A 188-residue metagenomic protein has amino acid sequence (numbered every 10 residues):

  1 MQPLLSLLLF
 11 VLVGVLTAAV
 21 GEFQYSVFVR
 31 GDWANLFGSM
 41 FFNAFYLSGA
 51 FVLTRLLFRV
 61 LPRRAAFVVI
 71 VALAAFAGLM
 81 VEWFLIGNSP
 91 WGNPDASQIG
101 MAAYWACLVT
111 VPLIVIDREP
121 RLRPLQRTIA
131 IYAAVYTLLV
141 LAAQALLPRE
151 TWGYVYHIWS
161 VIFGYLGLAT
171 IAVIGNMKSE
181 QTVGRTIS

Functional and structural regions predicted by a protein language model:
M1-S188: Aromatic-rich, lipid-facing transmembrane alpha helices and their immediate juxtamembrane interface loops in integral
